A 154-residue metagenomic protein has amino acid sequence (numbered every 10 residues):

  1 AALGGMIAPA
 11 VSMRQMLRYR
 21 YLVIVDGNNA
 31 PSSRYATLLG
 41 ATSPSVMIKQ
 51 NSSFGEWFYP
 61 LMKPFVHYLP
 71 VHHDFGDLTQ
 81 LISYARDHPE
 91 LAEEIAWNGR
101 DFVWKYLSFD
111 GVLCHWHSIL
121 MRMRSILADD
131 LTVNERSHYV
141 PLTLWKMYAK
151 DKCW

Functional and structural regions predicted by a protein language model:
A1-P9: Catalytic donor nucleotide-activated moiety binding site of glycosyltransferases and closely related
A10-W154: Catalytic binding pocket for nucleotide-activated donors in carbohydrate/polymer assembly enzymes
